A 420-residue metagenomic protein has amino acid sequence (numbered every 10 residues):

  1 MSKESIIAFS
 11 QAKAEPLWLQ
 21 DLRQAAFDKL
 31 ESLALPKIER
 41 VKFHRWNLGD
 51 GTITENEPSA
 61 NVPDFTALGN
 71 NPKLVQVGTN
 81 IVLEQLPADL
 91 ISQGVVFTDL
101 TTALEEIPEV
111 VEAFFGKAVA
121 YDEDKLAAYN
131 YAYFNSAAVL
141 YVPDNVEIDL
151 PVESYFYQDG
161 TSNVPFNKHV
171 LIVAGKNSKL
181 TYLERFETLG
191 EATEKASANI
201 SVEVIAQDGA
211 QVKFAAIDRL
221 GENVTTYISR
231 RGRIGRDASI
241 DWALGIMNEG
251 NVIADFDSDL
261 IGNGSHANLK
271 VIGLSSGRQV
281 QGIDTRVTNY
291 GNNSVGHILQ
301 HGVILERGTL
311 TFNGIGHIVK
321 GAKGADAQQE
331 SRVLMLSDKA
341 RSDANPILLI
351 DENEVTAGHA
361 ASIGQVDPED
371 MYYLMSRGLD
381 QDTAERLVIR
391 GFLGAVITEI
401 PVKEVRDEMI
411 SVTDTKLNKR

Functional and structural regions predicted by a protein language model:
M1-A128, L305: N-terminal amphipathic, basic helical "cap/leader" segment at the start of enzyme domains
V96, L100-L379, L393, I397-R420: Conserved beta-strand/loop scaffold segments within soluble protein domains that form the structured core and edges
R390: Short, conserved phosphate-binding/catalytic loop or strand-edge motifs used in phosphoryl-/nucleotidyl-transfer
